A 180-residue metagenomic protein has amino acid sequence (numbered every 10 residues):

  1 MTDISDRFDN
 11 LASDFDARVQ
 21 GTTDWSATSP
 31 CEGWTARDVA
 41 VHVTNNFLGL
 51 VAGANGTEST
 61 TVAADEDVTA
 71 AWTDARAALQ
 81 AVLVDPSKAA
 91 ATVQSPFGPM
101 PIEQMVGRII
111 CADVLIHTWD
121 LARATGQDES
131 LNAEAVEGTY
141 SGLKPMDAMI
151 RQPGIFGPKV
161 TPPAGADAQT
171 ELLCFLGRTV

Functional and structural regions predicted by a protein language model:
T2-A17, G21-E32, L48-V180: Structured surface interface patches that mediate subunit assembly and partner/cofactor docking
R37, V41-T44, L48: An amphipathic alpha-helix adjacent to DNA-recognition modules
